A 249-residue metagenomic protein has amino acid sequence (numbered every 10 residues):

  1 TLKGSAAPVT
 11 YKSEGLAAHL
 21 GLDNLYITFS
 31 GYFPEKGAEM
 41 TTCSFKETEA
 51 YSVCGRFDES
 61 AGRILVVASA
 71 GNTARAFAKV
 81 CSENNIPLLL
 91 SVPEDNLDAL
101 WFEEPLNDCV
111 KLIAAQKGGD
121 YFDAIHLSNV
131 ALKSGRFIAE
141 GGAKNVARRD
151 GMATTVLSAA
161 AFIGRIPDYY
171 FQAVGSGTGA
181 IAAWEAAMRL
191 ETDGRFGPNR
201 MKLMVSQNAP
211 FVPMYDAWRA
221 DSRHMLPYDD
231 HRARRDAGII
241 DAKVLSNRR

Functional and structural regions predicted by a protein language model:
T1-R249: PLP-dependent amino-acid enzyme catalytic core
